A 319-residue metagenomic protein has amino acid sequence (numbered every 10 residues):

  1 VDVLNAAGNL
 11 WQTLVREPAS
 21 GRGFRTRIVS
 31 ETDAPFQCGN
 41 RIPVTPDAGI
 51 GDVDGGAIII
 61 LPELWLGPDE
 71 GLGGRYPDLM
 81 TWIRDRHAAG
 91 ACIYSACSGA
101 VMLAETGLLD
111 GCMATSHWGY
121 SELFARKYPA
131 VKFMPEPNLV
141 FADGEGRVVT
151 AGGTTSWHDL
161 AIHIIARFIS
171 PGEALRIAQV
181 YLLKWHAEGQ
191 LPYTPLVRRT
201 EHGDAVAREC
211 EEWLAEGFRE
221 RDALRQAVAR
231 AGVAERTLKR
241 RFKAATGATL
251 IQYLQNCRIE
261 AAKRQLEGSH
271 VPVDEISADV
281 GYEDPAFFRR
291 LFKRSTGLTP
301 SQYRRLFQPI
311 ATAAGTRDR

Functional and structural regions predicted by a protein language model:
V1-D54: N-terminal beta1-alpha1 cap of cysteine-dependent amidohydrolase-like domains
G55-A57, L64-A89: Anion-binding (especially nucleotide phosphate/pyrophosphate-binding) glycine-rich loop and adjoining beta-alpha core
L79-G119: Catalytic nucleophile loop
D110-V140, R176-I177, Y181: A conserved active-site-flanking secondary-structure segment within enzyme catalytic domains
N138, A142-A151, I169-E212, E216 (+3 more regions): Short, Lys/Arg-enriched, Trp-marked, Pro/Gly-tolerant hinge/linker segments that flank
A161: Acidic, metal-coordinating catalytic segment for phosphate/diphosphate chemistry, firing primarily on the Nudix
A215, E220-C257, S277-Q302: Basic/polar phosphate-binding segments, predominantly the helix-turn-helix DNA-binding elements of transcriptional
G268, P272, A286-R319: …primarily DNA-binding HTH/wHTH and HhH modules…
